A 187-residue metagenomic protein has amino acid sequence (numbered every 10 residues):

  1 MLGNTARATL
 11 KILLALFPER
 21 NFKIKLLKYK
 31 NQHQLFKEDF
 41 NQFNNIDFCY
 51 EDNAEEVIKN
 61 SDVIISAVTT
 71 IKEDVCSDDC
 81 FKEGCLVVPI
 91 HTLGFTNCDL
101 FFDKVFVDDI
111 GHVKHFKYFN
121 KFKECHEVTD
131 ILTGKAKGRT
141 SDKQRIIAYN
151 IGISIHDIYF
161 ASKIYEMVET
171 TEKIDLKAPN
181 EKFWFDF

Functional and structural regions predicted by a protein language model:
M1, K28, H91: Short beta-strand/turn micro-motifs composed of small residues that flank or help shape donor/cofactor-binding pockets
T5: Hydrophobic/small residue at the entry helix of a nucleotide-binding pocket
K11-A15, E166: Short, well-ordered alpha-helices that flank and scaffold nucleotide-derived cofactor binding pockets
A15-F40: NAD(P)-binding Rossmann-fold cofactor-contacting core
N21-I24, F48, R145: Residue-level recognition of the N-termini of beta-strands and the immediately preceding loop/turn
D39-F43, K137-T140: Short, conserved catalytic or adaptor-binding loops enriched in Gly and charged residues
D47-N120: Rossmann-like adenosine-cofactor binding region
C98-F187: Adenosine-phosphate binding glycine-rich loop
